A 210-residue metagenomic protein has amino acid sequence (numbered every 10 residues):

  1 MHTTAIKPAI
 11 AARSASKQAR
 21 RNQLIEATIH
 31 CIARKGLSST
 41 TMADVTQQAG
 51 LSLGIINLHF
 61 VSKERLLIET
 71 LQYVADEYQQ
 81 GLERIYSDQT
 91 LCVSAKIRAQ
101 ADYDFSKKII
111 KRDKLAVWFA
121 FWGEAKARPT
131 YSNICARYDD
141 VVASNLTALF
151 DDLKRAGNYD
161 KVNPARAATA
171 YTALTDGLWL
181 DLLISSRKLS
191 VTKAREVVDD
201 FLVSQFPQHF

Functional and structural regions predicted by a protein language model:
M1-A19, F210: N-terminal intrinsically disordered/low-complexity leader segments
Q23, A27, C31-R65, E69: Helix-turn-helix
A27, C31, Y103, L174-D181: Amphipathic alpha-helical interface segments
F60, A120-A127: Short helix-capping/turn signature of helix-turn-helix
E69, E83-K114, P164-Y171, F210: Hydrophobic alpha-helical connector segments
Q72-Y78: Short, basic, alpha-helical segments at the C-terminal edge of helix-turn-helix-like DNA-binding modules
D76, I110-F119, P129-R155, E196: Amphipathic alpha-helical packing segments from all-alpha helical-bundle domains
S132-A136, K154-Q205, H209-F210: Hydrophobic/aromatic-rich alpha-helical bundle segments in the mid-to-C-terminal region
